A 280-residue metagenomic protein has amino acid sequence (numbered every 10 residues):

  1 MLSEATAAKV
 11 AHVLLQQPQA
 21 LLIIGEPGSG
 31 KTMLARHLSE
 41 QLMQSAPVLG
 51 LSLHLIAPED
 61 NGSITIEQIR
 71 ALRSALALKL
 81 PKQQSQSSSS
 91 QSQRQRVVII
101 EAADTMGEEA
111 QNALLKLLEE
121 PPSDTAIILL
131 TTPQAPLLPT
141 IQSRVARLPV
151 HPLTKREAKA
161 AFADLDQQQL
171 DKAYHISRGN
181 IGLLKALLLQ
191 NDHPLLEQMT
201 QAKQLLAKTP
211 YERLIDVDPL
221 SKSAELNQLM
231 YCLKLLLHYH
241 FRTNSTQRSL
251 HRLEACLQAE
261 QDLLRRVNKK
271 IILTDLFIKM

Functional and structural regions predicted by a protein language model:
M1-E109: Clamp-loader machinery-focused feature within the broader ASCE/P-loop NTPase space
M1-Q41, S123-A126, T132-M280: Charged, glycine-rich active-site and insertion segments that engage polyanionic ligands
P47-L49, P121, I141: Short, structurally constrained coil/turn elements that cap an alpha-helix or connect an alpha-helix to the following
S74, K116, S143: Conserved adenine-binding aromatic site and its adjacent loop/helix in ATP-hydrolyzing domains
A77, N112-L129: Conserved catalytic/switch belt of AAA+ P-loop NTPases
R94-R96, P121, A146: A generic structural signal for short beta-strands and their flanking turns/coil linkers
E101-T105, N112-L115, E119, A135: Catalytic acidic motif of RecA-like/P-loop NTPases
